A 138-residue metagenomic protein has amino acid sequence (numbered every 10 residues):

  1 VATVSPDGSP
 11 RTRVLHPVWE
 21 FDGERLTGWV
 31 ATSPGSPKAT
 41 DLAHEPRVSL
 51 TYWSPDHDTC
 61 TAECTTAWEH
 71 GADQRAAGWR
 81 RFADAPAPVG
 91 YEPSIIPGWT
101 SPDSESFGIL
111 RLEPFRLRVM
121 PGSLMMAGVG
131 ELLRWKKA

Functional and structural regions predicted by a protein language model:
V1-P34, T40-L42, V48-W53, T59-A67: Short beta-strand segments
T59-A138: Charged, gly/pro-rich active-site loop segments
